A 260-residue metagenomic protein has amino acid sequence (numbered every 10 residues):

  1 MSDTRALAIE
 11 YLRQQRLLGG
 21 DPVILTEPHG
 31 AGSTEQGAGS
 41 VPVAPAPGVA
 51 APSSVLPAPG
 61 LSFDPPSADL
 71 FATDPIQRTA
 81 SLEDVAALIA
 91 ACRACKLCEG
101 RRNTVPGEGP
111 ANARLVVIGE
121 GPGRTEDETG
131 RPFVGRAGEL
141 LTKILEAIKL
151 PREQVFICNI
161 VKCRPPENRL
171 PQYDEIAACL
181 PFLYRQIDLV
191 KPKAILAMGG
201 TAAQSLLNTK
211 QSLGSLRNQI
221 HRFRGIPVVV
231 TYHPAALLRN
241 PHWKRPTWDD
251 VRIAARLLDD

Functional and structural regions predicted by a protein language model:
R5-P45: N-terminal intrinsically disordered, low-complexity tails
D21-P22, T26-E27, V41-D260: A polyanion-binding, active-site-adjacent surface
